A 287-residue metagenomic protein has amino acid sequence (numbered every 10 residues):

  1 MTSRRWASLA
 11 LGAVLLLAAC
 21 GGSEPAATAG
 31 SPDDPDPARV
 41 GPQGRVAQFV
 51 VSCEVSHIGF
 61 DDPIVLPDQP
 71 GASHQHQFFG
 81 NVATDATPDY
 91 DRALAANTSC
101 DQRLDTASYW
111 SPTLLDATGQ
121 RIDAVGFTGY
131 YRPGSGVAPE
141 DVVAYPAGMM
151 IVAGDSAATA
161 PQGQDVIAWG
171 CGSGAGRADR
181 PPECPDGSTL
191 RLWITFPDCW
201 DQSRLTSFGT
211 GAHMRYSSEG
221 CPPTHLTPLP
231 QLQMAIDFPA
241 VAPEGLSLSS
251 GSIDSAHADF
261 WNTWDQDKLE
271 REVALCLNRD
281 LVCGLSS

Functional and structural regions predicted by a protein language model:
M1-A13: N-terminal export and membrane-targeting signals
L16-A19: C-terminal motif of bacterial Sec signal peptides marking the signal peptidase cleavage site
G21-E24: Bacterial signal peptide processing site
A27-S73, Q77-T195, D201-S287: Primary mode marks residue(s) on the alpha4-beta5-alpha5 output face of response regulator receiver
